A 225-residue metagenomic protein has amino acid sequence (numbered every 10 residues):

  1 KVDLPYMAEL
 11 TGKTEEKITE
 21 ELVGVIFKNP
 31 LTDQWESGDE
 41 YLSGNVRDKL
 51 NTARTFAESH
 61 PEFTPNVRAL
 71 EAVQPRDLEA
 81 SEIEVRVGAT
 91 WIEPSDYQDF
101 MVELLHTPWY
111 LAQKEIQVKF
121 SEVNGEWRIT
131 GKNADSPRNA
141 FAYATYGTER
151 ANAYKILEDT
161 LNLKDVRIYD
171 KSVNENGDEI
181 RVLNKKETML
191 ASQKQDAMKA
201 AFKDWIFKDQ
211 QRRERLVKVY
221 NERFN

Functional and structural regions predicted by a protein language model:
K1-V219, F224: Charged, low-complexity intrinsically disordered regions
